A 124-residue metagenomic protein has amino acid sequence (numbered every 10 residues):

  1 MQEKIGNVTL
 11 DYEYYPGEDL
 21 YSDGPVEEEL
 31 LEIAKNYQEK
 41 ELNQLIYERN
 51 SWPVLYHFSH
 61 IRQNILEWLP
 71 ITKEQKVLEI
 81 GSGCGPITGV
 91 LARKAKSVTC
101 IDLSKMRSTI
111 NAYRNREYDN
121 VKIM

Functional and structural regions predicted by a protein language model:
M1-N36: N-terminal auxiliary segments of SAM/dcSAM-dependent transferases
P25-A34, E41-I46, V90-L91, R107-E117: Class I (Rossmann-like) S-adenosyl-L-methionine-dependent methyltransferase catalytic domain, capturing the SAM-binding
I46-S59: Class I SAM-dependent methyltransferase Rossmann-like catalytic core, especially the SAM/SAH-binding loop
Y56-E74: Conserved alpha-helix/loop element of class I SAM-dependent methyltransferases that forms part of the SAM/SAH-binding
I61-N64, P86, L103-M106, I110: Generic recognition of stable, solvent-exposed alpha-helical segments in well-folded globular domains
E74-G83: Conserved class I S-adenosyl-L-methionine
C84-A95: Conserved SAM-binding loop of SAM-dependent methyltransferases across substrates and taxa, primarily the Class I
K94-M124: Class I SAM-dependent methyltransferase SAM/SAH-binding core
